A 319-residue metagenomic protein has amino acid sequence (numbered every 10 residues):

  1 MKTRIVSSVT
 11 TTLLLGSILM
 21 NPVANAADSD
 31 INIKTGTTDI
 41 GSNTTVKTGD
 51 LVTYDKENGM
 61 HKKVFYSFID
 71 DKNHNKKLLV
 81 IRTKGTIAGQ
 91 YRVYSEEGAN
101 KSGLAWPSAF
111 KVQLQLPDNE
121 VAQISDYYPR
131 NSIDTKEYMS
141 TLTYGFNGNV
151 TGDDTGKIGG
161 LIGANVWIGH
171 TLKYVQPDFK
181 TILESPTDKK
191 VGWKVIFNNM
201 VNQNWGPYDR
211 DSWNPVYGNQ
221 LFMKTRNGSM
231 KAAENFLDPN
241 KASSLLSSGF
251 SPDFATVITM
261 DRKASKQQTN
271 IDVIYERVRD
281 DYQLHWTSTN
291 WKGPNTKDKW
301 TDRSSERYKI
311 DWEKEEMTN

Functional and structural regions predicted by a protein language model:
K2-F110: An N-terminally focused, membrane-permeabilizing/fusogenic/translocator signature enriched in pore-forming
T37, S42-N43, G59, N73-N75 (+5 more regions): Intrinsic-disorder/low-complexity loop/linker signature
K76, T86-A109, A122, L245-F254 (+2 more regions): Short, surface-exposed beta-strand/loop "edge" segments at domain boundaries and coil↔beta transitions
T86-D153: Short N-terminal edge-element motif at the start of the domain
E120-E137, W167-K241: Membrane pore-forming effector domains from diverse proteins
I133-S185, S229, E234, D238-W300: Membrane-insertion modules used to breach or fuse lipid bilayers
D302-N319: Short, low-complexity, Pro/Ser/Thr/Gly-rich segments in the mature regions of secreted, periplasmic
